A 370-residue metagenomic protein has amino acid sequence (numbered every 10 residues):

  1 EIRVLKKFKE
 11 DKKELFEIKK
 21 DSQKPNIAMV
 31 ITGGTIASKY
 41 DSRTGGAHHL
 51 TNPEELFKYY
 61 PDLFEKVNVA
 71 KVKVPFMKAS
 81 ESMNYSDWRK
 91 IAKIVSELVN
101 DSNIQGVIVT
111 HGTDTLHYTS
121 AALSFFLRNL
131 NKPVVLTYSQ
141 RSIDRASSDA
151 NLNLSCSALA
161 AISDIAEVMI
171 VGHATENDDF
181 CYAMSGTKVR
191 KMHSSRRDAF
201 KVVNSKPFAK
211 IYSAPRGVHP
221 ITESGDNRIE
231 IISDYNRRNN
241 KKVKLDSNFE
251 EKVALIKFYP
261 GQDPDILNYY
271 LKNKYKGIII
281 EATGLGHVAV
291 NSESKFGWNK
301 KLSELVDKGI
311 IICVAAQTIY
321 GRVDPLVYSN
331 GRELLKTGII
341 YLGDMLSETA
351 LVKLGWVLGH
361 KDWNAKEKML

Functional and structural regions predicted by a protein language model:
E1-K9, K13-K19, A282-L370: C-terminal non-catalytic interaction/assembly regions of soluble proteins
L5-L98: ATP/NTP phosphate-donor binding region
V30, D41, N52-F64, Y182-N291: Accessory alpha-helical/coil subdomains and C-terminal extensions that flank or cap enzyme catalytic cores
R43-N52, T115, A121-V135, A150-C156 (+2 more regions): A glycine- and small-aliphatic-rich helix-loop capping segment at beta-alpha/alpha-beta transitions that lines
D101-L116, N273-H287: Short acidic, glycine-rich surface-loop motifs adjacent to enzyme active sites
V109-K132, V290-K301: Short Gly/Thr/Asp-enriched flexible loops that form oxyanion-binding sites at enzyme active sites
S120-L152, C156-M169, L305-A316: Short, acidic/small-residue loops that bind anionic groups at enzyme active sites
Q140-G217: Internal gly/pro-rich beta-alpha loop/helix module that stabilizes soluble enzyme cofactors or their anionic handles
